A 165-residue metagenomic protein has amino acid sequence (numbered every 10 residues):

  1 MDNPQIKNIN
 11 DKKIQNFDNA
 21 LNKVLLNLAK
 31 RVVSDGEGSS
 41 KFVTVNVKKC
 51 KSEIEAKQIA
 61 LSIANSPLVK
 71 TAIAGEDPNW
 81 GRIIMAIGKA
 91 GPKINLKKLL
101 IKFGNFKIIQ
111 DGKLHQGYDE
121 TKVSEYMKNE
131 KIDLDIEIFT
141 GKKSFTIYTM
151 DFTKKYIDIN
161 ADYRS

Functional and structural regions predicted by a protein language model:
M1-S165: A structural signal for small-residue-enriched, beta-sheet-centric alpha/beta enzyme cores and oligomeric scaffold folds
